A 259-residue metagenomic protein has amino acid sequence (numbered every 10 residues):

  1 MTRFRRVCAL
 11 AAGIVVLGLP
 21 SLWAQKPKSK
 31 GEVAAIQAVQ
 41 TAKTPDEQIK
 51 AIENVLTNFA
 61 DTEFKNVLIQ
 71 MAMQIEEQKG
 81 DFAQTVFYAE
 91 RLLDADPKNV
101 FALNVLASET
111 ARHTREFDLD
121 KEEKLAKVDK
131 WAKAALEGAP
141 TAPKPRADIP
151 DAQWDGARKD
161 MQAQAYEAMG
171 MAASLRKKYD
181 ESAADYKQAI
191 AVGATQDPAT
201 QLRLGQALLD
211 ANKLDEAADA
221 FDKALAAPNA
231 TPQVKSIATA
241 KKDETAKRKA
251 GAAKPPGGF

Functional and structural regions predicted by a protein language model:
A9-G18: Bacterial N-terminal signal peptides
L22-M71, A253-K254, F259: N-terminal leader/linker segments that initiate helical-solenoid repeat arrays
P27-T41, E63-Q74, K98-F117, E137-A147 (+1 more regions): Amphipathic alpha-helical repeat scaffolds of TPR domains
T57-A60, R91-D94, E137, K144 (+2 more regions): Conserved structural position within tetratricopeptide repeats
A60-E63, P97, P140, A194-T195 (+1 more regions): Short coil turns that delineate tetratricopeptide repeat
Q78-Q84, R112-E123, G156-L175, D210-D219 (+2 more regions): Alpha-helical linker/edge segments of TPR/alpha-solenoid repeat scaffolds and analogous pre-/post-domain helices
